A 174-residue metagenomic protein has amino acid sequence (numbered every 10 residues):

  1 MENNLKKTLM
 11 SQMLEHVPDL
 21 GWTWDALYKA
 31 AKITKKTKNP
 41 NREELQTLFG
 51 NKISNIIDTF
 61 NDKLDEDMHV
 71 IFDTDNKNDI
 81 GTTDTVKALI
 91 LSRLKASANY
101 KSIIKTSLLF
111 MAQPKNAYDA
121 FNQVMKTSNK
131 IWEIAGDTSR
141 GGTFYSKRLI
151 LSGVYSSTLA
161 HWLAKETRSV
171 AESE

Functional and structural regions predicted by a protein language model:
M1-R42, N51-D58, D62: Short, amphipathic alpha-helix enriched in basic
N3, F72-I103: Hydrophobic alpha-helical connector segments
L48-F72, S107: Alpha-helical DNA-contacting segments of helix-turn-helix folds
S54, D58, D84-L94, A98 (+1 more regions): Extended alpha-helical interaction segments
K63, A96-I103, Q123, T127-K130: Amphipathic, well-ordered alpha-helical segments in soluble domains
N78-G81, L109-A117: Sequence-specific DNA-binding modules of eukaryotic transcription factors, capturing the structured DNA-contacting
K115-D137, S146-S152, S156: Amphipathic alpha-helical packing segments from all-alpha helical-bundle domains
D137-E174: Hydrophobic/aromatic-rich alpha-helical bundle segments in the mid-to-C-terminal region
